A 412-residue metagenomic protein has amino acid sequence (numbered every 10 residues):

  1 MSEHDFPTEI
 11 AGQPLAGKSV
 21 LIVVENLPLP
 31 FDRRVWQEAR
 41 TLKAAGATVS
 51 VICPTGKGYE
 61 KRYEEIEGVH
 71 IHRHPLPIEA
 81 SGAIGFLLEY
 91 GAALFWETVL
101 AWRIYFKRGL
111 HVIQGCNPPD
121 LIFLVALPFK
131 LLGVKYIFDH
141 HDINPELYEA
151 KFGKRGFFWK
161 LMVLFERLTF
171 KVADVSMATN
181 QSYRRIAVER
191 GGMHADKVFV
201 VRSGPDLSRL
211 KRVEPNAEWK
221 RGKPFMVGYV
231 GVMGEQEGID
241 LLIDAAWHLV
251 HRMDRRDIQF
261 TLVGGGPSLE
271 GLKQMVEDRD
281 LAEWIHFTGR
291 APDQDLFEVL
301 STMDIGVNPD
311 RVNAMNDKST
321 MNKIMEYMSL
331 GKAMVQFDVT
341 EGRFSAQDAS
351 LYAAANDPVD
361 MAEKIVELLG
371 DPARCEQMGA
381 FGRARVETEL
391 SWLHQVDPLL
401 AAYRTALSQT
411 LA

Functional and structural regions predicted by a protein language model:
S2-Y59, Y63-H70: N-terminal subdomain of nucleotide-sugar transferases
L21, K220-A246, T261: Conserved donor-binding/catalytic core segment of Leloir-type glycosyltransferases
D32, E237, Q294-V299, N308-S329 (+1 more regions): Nucleotide-sugar-dependent
V99-W102, L121-L132, F157-S176: Membrane-proximal helix-turn-helix segments that form the acceptor-binding/catalytic region of lipid-linked
L132-K135, P145-L168, L207, K211: Nucleotide-sugar donor phosphate/pyrophosphate-binding loop at the beta->alpha transition of glycosyltransferases
S182, G204: Carbohydrate-associated surface elements
M253-R255, V263, E270-D295: Nucleotide-activated donor-binding/catalytic signature segment of Leloir-type glycosyltransferases, i.e., the conserved
S350-P358, E367-A373: Conserved acidic donor-binding segment of nucleotide-sugar-dependent glycosyltransferases
